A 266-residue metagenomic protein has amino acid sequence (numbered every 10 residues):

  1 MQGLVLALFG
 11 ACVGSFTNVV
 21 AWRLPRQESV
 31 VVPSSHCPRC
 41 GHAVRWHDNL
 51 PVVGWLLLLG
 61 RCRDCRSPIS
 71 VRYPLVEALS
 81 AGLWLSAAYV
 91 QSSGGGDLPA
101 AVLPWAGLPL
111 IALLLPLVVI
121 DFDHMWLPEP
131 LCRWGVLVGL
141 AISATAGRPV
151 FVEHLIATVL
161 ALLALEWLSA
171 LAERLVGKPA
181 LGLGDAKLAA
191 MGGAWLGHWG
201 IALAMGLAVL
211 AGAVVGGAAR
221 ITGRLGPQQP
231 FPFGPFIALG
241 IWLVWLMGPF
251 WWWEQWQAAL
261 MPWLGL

Functional and structural regions predicted by a protein language model:
M1-P25: Long, highly hydrophobic alpha-helical transmembrane signal-anchor segments
L6, L98-P99, P104-W105, P109-V215 (+1 more regions): Functional transmembrane core segments of multi-pass inner-membrane proteins
L8, L79, L83: Conserved phosphate-binding elements of NTP-dependent enzyme cores
T17, A21, L83, A87-Q91 (+7 more regions): Alpha-helical membrane-inserting segments
T17-P74, F233: Membrane-proximal soluble regions of multi-pass membrane proteins
R23-V31, Y89-G96, F122, G147-R148 (+3 more regions): Transmembrane helix-loop junctions in multipass membrane proteins, especially transporters and channels
R72-E77, L98, P104-G107, I221-F233: Hydrophobic alpha-helical transmembrane segments and immediately flanking/interface helices in integral membrane
G182-K187, G217-L243: Interfacial loop-to-transmembrane junctions
